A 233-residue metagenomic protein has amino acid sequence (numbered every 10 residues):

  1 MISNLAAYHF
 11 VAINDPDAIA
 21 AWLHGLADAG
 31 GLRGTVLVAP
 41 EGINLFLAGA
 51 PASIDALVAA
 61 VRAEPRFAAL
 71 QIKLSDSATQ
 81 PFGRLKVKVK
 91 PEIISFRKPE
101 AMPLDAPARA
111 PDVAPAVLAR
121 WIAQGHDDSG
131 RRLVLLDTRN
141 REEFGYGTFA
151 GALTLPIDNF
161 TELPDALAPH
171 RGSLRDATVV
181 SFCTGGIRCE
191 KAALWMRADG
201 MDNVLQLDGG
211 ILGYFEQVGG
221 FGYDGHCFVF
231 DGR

Functional and structural regions predicted by a protein language model:
M1-P111, Q124, G130-L133, R139-V180 (+1 more regions): Rhodanese-like catalytic fold shared by cysteine-dependent sulfurtransferases and DSP/PTP-type phosphatases
R120-W121: Glycine-rich active-site/cofactor-binding loop and its immediate structural neighborhood
